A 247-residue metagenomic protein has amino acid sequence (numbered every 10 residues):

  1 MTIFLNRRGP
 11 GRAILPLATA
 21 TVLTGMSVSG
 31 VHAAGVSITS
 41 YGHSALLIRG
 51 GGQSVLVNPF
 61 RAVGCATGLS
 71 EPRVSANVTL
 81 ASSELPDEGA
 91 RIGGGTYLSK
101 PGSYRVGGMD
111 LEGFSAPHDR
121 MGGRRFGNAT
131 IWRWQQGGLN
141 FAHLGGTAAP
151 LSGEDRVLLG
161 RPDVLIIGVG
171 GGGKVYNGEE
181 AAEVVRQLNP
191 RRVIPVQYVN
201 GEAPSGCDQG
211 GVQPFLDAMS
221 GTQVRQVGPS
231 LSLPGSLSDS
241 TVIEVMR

Functional and structural regions predicted by a protein language model:
T2-I14: Twin-arginine (Tat) signal peptide motif
A13-M26: Bacterial N-terminal signal peptides
H32-V74, V78, D87, G94-G160 (+3 more regions): Core dinuclear metal-dependent hydrolase active-site scaffold
A76, D163-V164, A181-Y198: Proline-aspartate-enriched helix->loop->beta-strand connector
G89-A90, L151-S152, G173-E179, E202-C207: Extracytoplasmic/secreted cell-surface and envelope-processing proteins
R125-F126, R192-R247: Binuclear metal-ion centers of metallo-dependent hydrolases, dominated by the metallo-beta-lactamase
F126-G127, G160, N177-V184, N189 (+1 more regions): Charged helix-capping and loop-helix junction motifs
